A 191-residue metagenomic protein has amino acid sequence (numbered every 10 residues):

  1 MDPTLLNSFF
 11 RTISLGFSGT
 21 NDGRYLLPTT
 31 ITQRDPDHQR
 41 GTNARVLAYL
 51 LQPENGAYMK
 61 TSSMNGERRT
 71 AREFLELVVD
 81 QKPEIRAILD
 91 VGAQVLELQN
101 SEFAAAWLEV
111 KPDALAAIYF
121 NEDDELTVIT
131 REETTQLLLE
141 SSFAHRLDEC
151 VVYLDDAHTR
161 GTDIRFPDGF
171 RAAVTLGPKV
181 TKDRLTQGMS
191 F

Functional and structural regions predicted by a protein language model:
M1-L147, D156-R160, G169: Helicase motor interdomain insertion/brace
V152-Y153, R165-T175: A short beta-strand element within the Helicase C-terminal
D155, T159, Q187-S190: Contiguous, well-ordered alpha-helical segments that form the cores/surfaces of helical PPI scaffolds
D156-H158, G177-V180: Short, flexible loop/turn elements at secondary-structure junctions
R160-R165, L185: Contiguous, function-dense segments enriched for cysteine-driven chemistry and partner/ligand-binding capacity
I164-F166, S190-F191: Arginine/glycine-rich "motif VI" loop of SF2 helicases in the C-terminal RecA-like domain
P178-F191: Conserved SF2 helicase motif VI
